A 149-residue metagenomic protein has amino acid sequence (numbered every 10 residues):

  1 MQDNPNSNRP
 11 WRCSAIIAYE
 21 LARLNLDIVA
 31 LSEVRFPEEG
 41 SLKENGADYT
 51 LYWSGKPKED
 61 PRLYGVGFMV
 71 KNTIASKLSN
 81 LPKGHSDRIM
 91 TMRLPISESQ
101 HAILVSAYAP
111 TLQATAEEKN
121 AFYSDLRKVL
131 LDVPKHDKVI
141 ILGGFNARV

Functional and structural regions predicted by a protein language model:
M1-K135, V139, V149: Short phosphate/oxyanion-binding micro-motifs
L142: Generic enzyme active-site microenvironment
